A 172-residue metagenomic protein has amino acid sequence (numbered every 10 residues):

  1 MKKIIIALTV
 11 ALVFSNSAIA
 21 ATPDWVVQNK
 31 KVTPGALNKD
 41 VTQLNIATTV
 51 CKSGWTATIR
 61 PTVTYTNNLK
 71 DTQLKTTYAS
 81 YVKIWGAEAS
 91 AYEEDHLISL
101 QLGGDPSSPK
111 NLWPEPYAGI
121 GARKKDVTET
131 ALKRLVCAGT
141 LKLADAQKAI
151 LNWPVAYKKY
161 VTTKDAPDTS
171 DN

Functional and structural regions predicted by a protein language model:
I5, N16-E93, L100-N172: Nuclease and nuclease-like effector domains acting on nucleic acids or nucleotide cofactors
I6-V10: Sec-dependent N-terminal signal peptides
A11-S15: Hydrophobic alpha-helical segments of integral membrane proteins
